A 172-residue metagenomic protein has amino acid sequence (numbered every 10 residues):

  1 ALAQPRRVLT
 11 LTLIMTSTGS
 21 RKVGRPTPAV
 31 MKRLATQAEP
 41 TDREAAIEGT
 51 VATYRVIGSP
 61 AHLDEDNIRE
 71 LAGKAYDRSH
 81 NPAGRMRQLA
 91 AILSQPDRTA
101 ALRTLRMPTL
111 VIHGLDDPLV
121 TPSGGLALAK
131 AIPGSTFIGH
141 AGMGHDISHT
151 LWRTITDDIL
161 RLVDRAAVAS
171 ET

Functional and structural regions predicted by a protein language model:
A1-P5, L11: Short glycine-enriched nucleophile-adjacent loop and the immediately C-terminal alpha-helix near the catalytic center
V8-L9, S135: Core-facing hydrophobic residues within beta-strands of well-ordered domains
L9-T41: Flexible "cap/lid" loop of the alpha/beta hydrolase fold
V30-A100, M107, A127: Alpha/beta-hydrolase
L105, V111-H113: Short beta-strand/loop motif that positions the catalytic acidic residue of the alpha/beta-hydrolase fold
D116-V120: Acidic catalytic loop of the alpha/beta-hydrolase fold
S123-S135: Active-site-adjacent alpha-helix of alpha/beta-hydrolase-fold enzymes
S135-T172: Catalytic active-site module of serine/aspartate enzymes centered on a nucleophile-bearing elbow/loop
